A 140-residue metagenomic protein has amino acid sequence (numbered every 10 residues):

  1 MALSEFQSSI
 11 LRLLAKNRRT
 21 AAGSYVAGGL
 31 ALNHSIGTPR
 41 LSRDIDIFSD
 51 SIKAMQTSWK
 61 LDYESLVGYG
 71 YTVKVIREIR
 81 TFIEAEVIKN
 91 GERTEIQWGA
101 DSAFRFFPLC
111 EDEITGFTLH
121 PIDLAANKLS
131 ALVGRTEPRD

Functional and structural regions predicted by a protein language model:
M1-D140: Compositionally biased terminal segments of proteins
